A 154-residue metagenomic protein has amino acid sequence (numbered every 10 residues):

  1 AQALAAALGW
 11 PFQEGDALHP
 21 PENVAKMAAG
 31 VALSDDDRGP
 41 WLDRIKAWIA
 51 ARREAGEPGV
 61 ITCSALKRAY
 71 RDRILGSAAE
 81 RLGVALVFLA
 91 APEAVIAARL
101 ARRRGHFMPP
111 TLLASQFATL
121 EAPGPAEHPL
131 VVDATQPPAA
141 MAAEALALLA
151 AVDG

Functional and structural regions predicted by a protein language model:
Q2-K46: Conserved substrate/cofactor phosphate-moiety recognition/catalytic segment in nucleotide-dependent phosphotransferases
L8, S77-A78, R104: Active-site catalytic pocket residues across diverse enzymes, especially alpha/beta-hydrolases
P11-Q13, A85, H128-V132: Structural signal for short hydrophobic segments within the conserved structured cores of catalytic domains across
L18-H19, A65-K67, A91-V95, P137: Conserved nucleotide-binding/hydrolysis micro-motifs of P-loop NTPases
D36-L82: Glycine-rich phosphate-binding loop used to anchor ATP phosphates in small-molecule kinases, encompassing both
L42-K46, P138-L149: Short, amphipathic alpha-helical "lid/cap" segments that border enzyme active or binding sites
E80-R99, V132: Conserved phosphate-donor/acceptor-positioning beta-strand/loop module used by diverse small-molecule
R102-E144: Small-molecule kinase domains that catalyze NTP-dependent phosphoryl transfer to phosphate-bearing small molecules
